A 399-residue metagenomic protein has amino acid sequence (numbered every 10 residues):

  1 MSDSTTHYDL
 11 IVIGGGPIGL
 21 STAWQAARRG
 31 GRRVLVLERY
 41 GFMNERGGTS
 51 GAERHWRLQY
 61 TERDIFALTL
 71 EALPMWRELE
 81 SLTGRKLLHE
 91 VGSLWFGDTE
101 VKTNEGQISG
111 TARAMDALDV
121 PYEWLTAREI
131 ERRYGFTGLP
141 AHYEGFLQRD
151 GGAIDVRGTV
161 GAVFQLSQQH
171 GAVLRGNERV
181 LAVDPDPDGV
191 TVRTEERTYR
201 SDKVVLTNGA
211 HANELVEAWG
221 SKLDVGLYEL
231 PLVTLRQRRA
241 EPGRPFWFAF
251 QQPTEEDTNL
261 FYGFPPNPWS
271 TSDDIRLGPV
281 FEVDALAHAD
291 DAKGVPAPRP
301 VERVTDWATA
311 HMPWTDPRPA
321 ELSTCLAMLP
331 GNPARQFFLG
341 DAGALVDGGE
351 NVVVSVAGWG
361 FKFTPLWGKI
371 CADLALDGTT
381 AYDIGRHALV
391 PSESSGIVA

Functional and structural regions predicted by a protein language model:
S4-G16: Beta1/beta-strand and adjacent pyrophosphate-binding region of the FAD-binding site in flavoprotein oxidoreductases
I11-I13, Y199-H211, G368: Short hydrophobic core segments
G19-L20: N-terminal Rossmann-fold NAD(P) dinucleotide-binding loop
W24-R28, G84-E90, N208-E350: Active-site substrate-recognition segment that forms the wall of the catalytic cavity or substrate channel
A27-G48: Glycine-rich FAD pyrophosphate-binding loop
E53-R133, L260-F261: Dinucleotide-binding Rossmann-like beta1-alpha1 core, especially the glycine-rich loop that anchors the ADP
E100-H170, R175-G176, A182-D188: Flavin (FAD/FMN) cofactor-binding and adjacent substrate-gating region of FAD-dependent oxidoreductase domains
T309-A399: C-terminal catalytic lobe of FAD-dependent flavoproteins
